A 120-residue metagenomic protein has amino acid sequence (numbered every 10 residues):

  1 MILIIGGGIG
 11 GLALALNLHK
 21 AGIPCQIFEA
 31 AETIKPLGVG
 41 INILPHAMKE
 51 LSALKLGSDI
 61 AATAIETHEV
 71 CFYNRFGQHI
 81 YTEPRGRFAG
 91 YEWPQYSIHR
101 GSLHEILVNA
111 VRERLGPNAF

Functional and structural regions predicted by a protein language model:
M1, H46-F120: Conserved N-terminal helical subregion
L3-I5, H19-V39: Glycine-rich FAD pyrophosphate-binding loop
G11-L12: N-terminal Rossmann-fold NAD(P) dinucleotide-binding loop
E32-S52: Conserved N-terminal glycine-rich FAD pyrophosphate-binding loop of Rossmann-like flavoproteins
